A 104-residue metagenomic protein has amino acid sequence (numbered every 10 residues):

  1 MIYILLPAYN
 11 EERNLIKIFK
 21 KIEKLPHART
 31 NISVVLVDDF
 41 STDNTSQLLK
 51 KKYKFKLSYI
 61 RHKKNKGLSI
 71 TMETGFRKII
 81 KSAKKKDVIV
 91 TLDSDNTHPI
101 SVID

Functional and structural regions predicted by a protein language model:
M1-D104: Structured catalytic core of nucleotide-sugar glycosyltransferases
